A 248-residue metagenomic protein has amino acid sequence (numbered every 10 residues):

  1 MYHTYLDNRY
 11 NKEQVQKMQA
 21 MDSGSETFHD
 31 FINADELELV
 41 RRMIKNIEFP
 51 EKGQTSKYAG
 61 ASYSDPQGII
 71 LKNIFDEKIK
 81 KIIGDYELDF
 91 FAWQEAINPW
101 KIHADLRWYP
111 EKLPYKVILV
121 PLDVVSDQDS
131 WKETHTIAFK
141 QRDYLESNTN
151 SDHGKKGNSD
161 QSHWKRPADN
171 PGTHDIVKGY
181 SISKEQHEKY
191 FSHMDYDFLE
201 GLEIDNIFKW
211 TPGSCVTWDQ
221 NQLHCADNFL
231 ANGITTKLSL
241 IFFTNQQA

Functional and structural regions predicted by a protein language model:
Y2-I102, S130-H135, R142, N150-G179: Non-heme Fe(II)/2-oxoglutarate
V15-K17, N228-A231: Short, surface-exposed beta-strand/loop micro-motifs that present aromatic residues
D35-L39, C225, G233: A broad, structure-centric signal for solvent-exposed, well-ordered loop/edge residues that line or flank functional
R41, D219, A226-D227: Core RNA-modification/binding signature centered on pseudouridine synthases
A92, N221-H224: Generic short beta-strand segments
N98-Q222, A231-A248: Catalytic core of non-heme Fe(II) oxygenases with the double-stranded beta-helix
